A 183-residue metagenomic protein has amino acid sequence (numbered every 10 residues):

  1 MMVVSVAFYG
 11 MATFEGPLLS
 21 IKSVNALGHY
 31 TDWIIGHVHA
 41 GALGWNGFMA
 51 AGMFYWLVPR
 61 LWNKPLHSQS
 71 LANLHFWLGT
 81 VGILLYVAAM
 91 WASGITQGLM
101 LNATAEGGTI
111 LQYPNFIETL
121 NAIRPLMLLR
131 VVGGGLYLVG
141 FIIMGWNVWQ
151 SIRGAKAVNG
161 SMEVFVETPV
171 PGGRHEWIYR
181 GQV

Functional and structural regions predicted by a protein language model:
M1-S23, D32-W62, S68-E118, P125-A155 (+1 more regions): Hydrophobic cores of alpha-helical transmembrane segments in multi-pass integral membrane proteins
H29: Glycine-rich, flexible loop/turn motifs
A155-G181: Membrane-interfacial, low-structure loops and terminal tails that flank and connect transmembrane helices in multi-pass
